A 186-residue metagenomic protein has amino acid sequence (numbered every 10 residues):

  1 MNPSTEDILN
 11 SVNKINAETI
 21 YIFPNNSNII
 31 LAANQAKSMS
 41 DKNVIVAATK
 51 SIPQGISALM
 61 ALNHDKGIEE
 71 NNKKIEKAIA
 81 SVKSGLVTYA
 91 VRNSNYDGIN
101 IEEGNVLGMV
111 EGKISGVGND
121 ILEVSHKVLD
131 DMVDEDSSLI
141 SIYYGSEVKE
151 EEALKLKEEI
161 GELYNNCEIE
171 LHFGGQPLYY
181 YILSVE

Functional and structural regions predicted by a protein language model:
M1-E186: N-terminal loops that bind phosphate or other acidic moieties and the adjacent beta-alpha structural core
